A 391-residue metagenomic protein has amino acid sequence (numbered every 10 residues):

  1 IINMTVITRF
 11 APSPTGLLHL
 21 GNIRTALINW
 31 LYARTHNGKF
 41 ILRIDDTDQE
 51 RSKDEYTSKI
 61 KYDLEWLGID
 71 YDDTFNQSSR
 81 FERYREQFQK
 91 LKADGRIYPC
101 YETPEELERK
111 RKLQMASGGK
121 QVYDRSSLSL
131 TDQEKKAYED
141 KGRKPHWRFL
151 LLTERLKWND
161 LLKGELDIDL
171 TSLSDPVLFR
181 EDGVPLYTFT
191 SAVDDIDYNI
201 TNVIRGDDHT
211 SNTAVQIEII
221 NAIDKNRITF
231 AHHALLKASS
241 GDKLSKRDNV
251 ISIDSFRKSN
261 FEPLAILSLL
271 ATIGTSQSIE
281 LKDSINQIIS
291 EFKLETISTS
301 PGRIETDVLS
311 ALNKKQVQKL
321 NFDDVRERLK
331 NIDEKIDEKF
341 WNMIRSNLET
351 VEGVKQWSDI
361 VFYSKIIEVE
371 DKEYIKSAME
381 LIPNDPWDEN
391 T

Functional and structural regions predicted by a protein language model:
M4-G119, N212-K225, A265: N-terminal Rossmann-like or analogous alpha/beta NTP/dinucleotide-binding catalytic cores that position adenine
G16, G21, N37-G38, G68 (+10 more regions): Glycine-centered flexibility sites
R43-D45, Q77, R205, A231-H232 (+1 more regions): A secondary-structure boundary/capping signal
D54, S58, D167, V193-Y198 (+1 more regions): Conserved nucleotide- and phosphate/pyrophosphate-binding catalytic cores in adenylate/nucleotidyl-handling enzymes
L91, F149, L309: Conserved S/T- and glycine-rich ATP-binding loop of Class I adenylate-forming
P99, T103-H232, K237-L244, S252 (+2 more regions): Active-site cores that bind ATP or allylic diphosphates and position pyrophosphate for catalysis
